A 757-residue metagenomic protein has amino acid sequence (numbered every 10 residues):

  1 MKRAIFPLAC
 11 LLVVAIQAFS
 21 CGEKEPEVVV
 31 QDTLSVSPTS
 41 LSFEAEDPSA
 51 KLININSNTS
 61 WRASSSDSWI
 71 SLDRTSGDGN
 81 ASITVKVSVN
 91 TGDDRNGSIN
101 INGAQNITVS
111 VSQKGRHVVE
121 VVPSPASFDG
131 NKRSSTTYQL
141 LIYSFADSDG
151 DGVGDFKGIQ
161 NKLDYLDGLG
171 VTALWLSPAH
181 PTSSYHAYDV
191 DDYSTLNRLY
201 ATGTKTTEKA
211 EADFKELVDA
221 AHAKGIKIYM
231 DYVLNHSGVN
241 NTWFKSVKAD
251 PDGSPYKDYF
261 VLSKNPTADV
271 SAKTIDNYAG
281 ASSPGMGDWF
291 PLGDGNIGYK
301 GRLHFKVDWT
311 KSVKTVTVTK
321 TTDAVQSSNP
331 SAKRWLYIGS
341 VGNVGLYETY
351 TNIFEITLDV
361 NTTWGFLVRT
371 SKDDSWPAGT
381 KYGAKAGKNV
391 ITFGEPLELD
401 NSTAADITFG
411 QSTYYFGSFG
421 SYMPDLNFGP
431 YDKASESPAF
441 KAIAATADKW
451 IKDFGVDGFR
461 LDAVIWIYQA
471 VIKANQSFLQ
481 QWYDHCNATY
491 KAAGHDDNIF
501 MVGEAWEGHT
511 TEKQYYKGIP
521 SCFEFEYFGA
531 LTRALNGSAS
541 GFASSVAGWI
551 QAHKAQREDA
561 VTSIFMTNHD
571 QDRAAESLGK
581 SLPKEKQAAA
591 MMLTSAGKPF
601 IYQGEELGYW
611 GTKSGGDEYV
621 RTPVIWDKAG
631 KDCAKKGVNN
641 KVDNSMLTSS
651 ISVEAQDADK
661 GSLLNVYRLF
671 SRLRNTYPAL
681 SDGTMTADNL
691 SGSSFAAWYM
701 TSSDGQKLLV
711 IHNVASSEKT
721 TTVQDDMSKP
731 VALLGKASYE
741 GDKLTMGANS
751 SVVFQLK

Functional and structural regions predicted by a protein language model:
K2-S42, T108-A126: Bacterial Sec-dependent N-terminal signal peptides
E25-E27, I99, H117-P123, F128-N131 (+4 more regions): Insoluble glucan recognition modules
T33-L34, L52-T84: Surface-exposed binding patches on compact interaction domains or structured appendages
D93-G103: A short beta-strand micro-motif common to beta-rich folds, especially ectodomain repeats
P125-T137, V239-Y299, E398, T408-I465 (+1 more regions): Alpha-amylase-like alpha-glycosidases and glucanotransferases acting on alpha-linked glucans and related
A146-D147, D167-A210, I465, Q476: Aromatic-lined carbohydrate-binding/catalytic grooves of carbohydrate-active enzymes
A492-H495, F565-N568, G579-L708, S716-K719: Loop/helix patches that line or flank the sugar-binding groove of alpha-linked glycan CAZymes
G741-K757: C-terminal beta-strand-rich structural cap/linker in extracellular carbohydrate-active enzymes
